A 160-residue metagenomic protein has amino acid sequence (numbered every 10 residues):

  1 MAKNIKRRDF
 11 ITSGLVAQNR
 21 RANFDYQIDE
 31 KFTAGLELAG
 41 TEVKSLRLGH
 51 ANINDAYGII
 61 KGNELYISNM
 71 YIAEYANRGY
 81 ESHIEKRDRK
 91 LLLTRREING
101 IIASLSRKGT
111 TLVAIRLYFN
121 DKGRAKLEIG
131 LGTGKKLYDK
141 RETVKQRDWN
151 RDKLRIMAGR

Functional and structural regions predicted by a protein language model:
M1-A34, A39, K145-R160: Intrinsically disordered, Lys/Arg-rich N-terminal extensions and targeting peptides of nucleic-acid-associated proteins
L38, I53-D55, I67-S68, L112-A114: Hydrophobic residues on conserved beta-strands that form the core of alpha/beta folds
G40, I60-G62, N69, I129-T133: Flexible glycine-/small-residue-rich
K44-S45, N52, I59, I72-Y75 (+1 more regions): Short, surface-exposed beta-strand-loop junctions and turns on beta-sheet-rich folds
A56-I60, L117: A structural signal for short hydrophobic beta-strand segments in well-ordered beta-sheet cores
I59-R96, I101: Helix-adjacent hinge/juxtasegments
K86, T94-R96, G134-R160: C-terminal end-helix/capping segment
L93-G130, G134-K136: Beta-rich strand-turn-strand
